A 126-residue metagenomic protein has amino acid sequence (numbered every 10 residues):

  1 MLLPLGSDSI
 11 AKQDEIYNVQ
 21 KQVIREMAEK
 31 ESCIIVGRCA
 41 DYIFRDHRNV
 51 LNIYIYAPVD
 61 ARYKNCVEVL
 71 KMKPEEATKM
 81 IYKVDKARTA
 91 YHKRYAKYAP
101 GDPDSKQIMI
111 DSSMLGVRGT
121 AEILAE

Functional and structural regions predicted by a protein language model:
M1, K73-R118: Small-molecule kinase domains that catalyze NTP-dependent phosphoryl transfer to phosphate-bearing small molecules
M1-S32: ATP-dependent small-molecule kinase phosphotransfer cores that center on conserved nucleotide phosphate-binding segments
D14-N18, C33-G37, A90-R94: Short gly/ser/thr-rich secondary-structure transition/capping motifs
K21, V117-A125: Short, amphipathic alpha-helical "lid/cap" segments that border enzyme active or binding sites
M27, A40-D46: RNA pseudouridine synthases
C33, V50-N52, M109: Short, well-ordered beta-strand core segments
A40-Y42, Y56-A61, M114-G116: Conserved nucleotide-binding/hydrolysis micro-motifs of P-loop NTPases
D46-E68, P74-V84: Conserved phosphate-donor/acceptor-positioning beta-strand/loop module used by diverse small-molecule
